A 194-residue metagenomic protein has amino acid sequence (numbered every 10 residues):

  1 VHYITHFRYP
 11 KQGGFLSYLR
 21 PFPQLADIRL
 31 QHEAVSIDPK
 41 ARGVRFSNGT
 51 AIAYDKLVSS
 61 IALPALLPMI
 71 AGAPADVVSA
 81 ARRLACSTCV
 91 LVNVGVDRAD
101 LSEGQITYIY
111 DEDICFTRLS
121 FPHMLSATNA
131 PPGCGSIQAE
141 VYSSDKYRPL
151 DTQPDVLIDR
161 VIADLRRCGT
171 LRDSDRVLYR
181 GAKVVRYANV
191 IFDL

Functional and structural regions predicted by a protein language model:
V1, A62, Q153, D173 (+1 more regions): General structural signal for secondary-structure boundaries
V1-R42, A53, S60: Active-site/ligand-binding neighborhood in enzyme catalytic cores
H2-I4, V141-Y147, G181-R186: Short, local alpha-helical segments
R8-K11, L150-D151, N189-D193: Short, glycine/charged-rich beta-strand-loop motifs at protein surfaces that mediate ligand recognition and catalysis
Y18-F22, P122-H123, V190-L194: Short, charged low-complexity intrinsically disordered segments located at boundaries of structured domains
L25, Q31, F116, S174-V177: A generic structural signal for alpha->beta connector loops
E33-D151, D155-T170: Mid-domain catalytic core of redox enzymes that form a hydrophobic substrate pocket/lid adjacent to a catalytic redox
D159-L194: Flavin (FAD/FMN) cofactor-binding core of flavoprotein oxidoreductases
